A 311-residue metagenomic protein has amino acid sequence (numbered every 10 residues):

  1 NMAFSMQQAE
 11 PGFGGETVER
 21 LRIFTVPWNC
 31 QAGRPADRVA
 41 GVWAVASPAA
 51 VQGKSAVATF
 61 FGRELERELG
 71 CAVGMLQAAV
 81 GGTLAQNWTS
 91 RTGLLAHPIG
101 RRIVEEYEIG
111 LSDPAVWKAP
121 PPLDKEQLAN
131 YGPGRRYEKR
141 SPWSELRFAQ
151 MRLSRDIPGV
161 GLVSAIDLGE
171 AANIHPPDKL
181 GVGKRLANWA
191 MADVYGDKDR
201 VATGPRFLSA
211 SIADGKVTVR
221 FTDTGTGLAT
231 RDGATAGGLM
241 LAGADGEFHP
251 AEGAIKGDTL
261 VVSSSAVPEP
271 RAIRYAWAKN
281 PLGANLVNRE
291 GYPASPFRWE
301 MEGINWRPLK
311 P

Functional and structural regions predicted by a protein language model:
N1-P311: Cell-envelope and extracellular/periplasmic
